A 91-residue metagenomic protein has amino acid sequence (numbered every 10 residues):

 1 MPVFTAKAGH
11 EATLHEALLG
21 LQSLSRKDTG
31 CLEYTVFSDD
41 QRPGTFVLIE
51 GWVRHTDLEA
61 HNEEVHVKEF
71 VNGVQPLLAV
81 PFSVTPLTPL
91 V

Functional and structural regions predicted by a protein language model:
M1-F4: Active-site-flanking beta-strand signature of metal-NTP-handling nucleotidyl enzymes and homologous cyclase-like
G9-L14: Short, conserved charged micro-motifs
H15-L19: Short amphipathic alpha-helical segment that frequently serves as the phosphate-/nucleotide-binding helix
G20-L32, G51-V84: An amphipathic, aromatic/His-enriched active-site/gating alpha helix that lines ligand/cofactor pockets
V36, S83-P89: Hydrophobic/anchoring residues in structured secondary elements
F37-Q41: Short beta-strand micro-motifs enriched in acidic
G44-T45: Conserved catalytic motifs of the protein kinase core domain
